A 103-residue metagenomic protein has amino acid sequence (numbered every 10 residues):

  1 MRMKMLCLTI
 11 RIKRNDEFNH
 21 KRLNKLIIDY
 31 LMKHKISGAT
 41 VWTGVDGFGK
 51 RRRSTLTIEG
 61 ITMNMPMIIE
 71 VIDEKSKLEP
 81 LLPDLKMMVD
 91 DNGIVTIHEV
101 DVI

Functional and structural regions predicted by a protein language model:
M1-I103: Positively charged, small/polar-rich N-terminal and surface patches that mediate targeting and assembly and bind
